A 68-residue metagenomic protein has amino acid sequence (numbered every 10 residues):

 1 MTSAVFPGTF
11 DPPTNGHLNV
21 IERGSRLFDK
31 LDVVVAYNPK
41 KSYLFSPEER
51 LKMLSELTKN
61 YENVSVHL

Functional and structural regions predicted by a protein language model:
M1-L68: Nucleotidyltransferase catalytic core that binds NTPs
